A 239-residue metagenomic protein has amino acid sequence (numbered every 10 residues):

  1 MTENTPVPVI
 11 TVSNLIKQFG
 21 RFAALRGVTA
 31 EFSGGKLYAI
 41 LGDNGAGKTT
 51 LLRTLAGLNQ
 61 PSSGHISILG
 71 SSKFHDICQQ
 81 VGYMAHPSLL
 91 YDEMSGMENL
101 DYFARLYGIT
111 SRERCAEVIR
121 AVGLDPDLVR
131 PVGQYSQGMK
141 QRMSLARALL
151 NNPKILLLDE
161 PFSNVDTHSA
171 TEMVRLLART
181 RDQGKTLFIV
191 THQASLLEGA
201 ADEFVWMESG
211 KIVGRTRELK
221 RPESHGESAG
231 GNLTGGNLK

Functional and structural regions predicted by a protein language model:
L41-D43: The feature captures the beta-strand-to-loop junction immediately N-terminal to the Walker
A56: Helix-to-loop junction immediately C-terminal to a conserved catalytic motif
G64-I77: Conserved ABC transporter NBD signature motif
D101, R112-D127: Conserved ABC ATPase "signature" region
L156-D159: Catalytic Walker B motif of ABC-type/P-loop ATPase nucleotide-binding domains
T191-H192: H-loop/switch region of ABC-family ATPase nucleotide-binding domains
